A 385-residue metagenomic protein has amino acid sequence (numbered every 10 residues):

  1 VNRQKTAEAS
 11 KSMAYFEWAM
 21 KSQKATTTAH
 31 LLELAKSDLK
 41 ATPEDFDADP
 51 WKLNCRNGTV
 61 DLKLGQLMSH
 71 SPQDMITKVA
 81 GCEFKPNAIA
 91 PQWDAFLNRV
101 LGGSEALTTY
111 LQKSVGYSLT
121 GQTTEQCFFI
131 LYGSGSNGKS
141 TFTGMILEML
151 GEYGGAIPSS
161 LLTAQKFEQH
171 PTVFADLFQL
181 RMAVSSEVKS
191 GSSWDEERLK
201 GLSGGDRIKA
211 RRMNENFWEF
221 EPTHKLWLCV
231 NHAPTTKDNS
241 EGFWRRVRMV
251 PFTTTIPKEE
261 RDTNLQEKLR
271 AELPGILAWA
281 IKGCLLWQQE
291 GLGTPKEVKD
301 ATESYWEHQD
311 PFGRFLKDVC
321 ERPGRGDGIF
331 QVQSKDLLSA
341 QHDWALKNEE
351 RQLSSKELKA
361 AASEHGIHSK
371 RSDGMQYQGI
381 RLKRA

Functional and structural regions predicted by a protein language model:
N2-A385: Feature primarily recognizes SF3-like P-loop helicase cores of small DNA viruses
